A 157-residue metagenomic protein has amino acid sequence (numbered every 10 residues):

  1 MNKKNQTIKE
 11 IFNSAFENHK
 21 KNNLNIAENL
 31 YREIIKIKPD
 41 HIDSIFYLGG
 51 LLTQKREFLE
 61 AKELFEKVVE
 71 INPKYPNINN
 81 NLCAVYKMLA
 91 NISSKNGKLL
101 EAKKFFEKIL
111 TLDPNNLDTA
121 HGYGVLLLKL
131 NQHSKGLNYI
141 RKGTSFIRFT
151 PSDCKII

Functional and structural regions predicted by a protein language model:
K20, Q54-K55, M88, I92-K95 (+1 more regions): Register position in tetratricopeptide repeats
S44, I78, V85, T119 (+1 more regions): TPR alpha-solenoid repeat register
Y47, N81, M88, G122 (+1 more regions): Canonical tetratricopeptide repeat
